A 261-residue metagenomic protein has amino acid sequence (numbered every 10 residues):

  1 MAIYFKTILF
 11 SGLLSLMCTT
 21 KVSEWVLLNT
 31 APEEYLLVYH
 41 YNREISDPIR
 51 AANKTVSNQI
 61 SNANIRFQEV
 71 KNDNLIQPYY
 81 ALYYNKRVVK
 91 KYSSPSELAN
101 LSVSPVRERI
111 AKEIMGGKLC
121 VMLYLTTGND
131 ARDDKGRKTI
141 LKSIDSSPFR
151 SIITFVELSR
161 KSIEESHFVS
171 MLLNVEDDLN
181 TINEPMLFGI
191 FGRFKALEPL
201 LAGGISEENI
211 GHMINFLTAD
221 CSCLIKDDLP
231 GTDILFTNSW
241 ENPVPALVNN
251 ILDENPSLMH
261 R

Functional and structural regions predicted by a protein language model:
A2-F10: Sec-dependent signal peptide recognition, specifically the positively charged N-region followed immediately by
G12-S15: Repetitive helical segments and hydrophobic/amphipathic motifs
M17-R261: Non-globular targeting/processing and membrane-anchoring segments
